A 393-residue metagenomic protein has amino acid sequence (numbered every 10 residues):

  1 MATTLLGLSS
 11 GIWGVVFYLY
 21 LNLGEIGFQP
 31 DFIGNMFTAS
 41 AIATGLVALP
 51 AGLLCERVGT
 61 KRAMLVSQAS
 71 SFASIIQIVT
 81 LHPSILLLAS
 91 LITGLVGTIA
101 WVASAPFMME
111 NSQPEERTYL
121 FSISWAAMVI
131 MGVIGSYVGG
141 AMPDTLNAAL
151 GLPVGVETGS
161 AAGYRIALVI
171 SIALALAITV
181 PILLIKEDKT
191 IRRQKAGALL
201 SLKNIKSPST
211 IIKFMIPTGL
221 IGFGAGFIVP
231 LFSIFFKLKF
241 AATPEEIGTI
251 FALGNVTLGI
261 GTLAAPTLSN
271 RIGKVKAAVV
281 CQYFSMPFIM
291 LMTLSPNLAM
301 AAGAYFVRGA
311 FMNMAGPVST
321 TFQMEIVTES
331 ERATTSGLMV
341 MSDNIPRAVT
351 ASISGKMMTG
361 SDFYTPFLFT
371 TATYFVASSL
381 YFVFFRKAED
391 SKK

Functional and structural regions predicted by a protein language model:
M1-G45, I212-F251: Helix-loop boundary and gating motifs at the non-cytosolic
T4, S74, I85-A100, M300-M314: Hydrophobic core of transmembrane alpha-helices in multi-pass small-molecule transporters, especially MFS/SLC-type
N35-L53, A252-A264: Central cavity-lining transmembrane alpha-helices of secondary-active solute carriers, predominantly the Major
L46-H82: Conserved MFS/SLC helix-loop-helix module at the cytosolic interface between two early adjacent transmembrane helices
V47-G59, P143, G261-K274, M358-T359: Helix-to-loop junctions at the C-terminal end of transmembrane segments in multipass secondary transporters
R62-I76, K276-L291, L368-T371: Structural signature of the two symmetry-related core transmembrane helices
L91-M128: Cytoplasmic helix-loop-helix junction between adjacent transmembrane helices in 12-TM secondary transporters
K186-P217: Juxtamembrane intracellular "pre-TM" segments in multi-pass secondary transporters
